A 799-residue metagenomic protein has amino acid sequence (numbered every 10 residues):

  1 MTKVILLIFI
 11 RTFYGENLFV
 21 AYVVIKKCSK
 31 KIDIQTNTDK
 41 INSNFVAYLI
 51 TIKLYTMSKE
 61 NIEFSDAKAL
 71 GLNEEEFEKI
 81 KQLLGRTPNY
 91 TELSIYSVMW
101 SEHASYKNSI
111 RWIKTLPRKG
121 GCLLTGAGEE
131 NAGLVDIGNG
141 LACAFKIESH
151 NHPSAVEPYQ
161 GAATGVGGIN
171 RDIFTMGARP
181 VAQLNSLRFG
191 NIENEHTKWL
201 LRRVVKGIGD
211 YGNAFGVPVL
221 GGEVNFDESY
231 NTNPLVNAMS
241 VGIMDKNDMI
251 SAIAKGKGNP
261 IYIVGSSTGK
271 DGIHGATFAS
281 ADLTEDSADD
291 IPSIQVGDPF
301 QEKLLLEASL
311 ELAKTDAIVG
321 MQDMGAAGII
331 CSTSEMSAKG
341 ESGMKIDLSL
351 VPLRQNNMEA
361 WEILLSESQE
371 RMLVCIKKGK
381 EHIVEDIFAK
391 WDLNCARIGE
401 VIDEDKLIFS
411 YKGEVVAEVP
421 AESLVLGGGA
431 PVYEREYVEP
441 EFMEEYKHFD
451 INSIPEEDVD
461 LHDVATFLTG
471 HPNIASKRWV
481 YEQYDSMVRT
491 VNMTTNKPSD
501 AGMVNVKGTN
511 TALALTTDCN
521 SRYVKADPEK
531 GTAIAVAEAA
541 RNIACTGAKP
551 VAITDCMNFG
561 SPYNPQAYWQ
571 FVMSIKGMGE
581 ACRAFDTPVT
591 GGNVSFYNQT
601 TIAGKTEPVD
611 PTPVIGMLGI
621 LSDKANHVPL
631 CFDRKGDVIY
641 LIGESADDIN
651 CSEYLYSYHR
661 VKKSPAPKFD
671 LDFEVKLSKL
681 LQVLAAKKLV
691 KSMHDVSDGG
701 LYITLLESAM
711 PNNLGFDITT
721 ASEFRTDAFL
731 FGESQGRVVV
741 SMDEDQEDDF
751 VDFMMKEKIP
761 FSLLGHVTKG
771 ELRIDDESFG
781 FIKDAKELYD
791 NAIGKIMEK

Functional and structural regions predicted by a protein language model:
V4, T12, E16, A21-Y22 (+3 more regions): Short, positively charged and aromatic/hydrophobic N-terminal segments
M57-K799: Glycine/proline-enriched, intrinsically flexible loops and inter-domain linkers
